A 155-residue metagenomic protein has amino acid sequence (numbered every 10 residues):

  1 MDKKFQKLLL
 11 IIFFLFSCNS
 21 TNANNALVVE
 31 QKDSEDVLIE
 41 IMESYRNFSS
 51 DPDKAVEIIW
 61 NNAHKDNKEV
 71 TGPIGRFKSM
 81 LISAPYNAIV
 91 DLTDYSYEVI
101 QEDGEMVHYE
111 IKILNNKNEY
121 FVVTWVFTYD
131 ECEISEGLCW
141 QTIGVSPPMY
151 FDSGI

Functional and structural regions predicted by a protein language model:
M1-L9: Bacterial N-terminal signal peptides that target proteins for export
L9-S17: Bacterial N-terminal signal peptides
F16-N19, V145: Intrinsically disordered, low-complexity segments enriched in Ser/Pro/Gly/Ala and basic residues
T21-A55: Short, low-complexity N-terminal intrinsically disordered segments enriched in polar/charged residues
L27-Q31, V70, L138: Intrinsic-disorder-associated interaction segments
S49, E69-V70, F151-G154: Short, solvent-exposed loop/turn elements at domain surfaces
D53-G104: Short solvent-exposed beta->alpha transition segments
V99-I155: Exposed beta-sheet edge and beta->alpha loop/turn motif
